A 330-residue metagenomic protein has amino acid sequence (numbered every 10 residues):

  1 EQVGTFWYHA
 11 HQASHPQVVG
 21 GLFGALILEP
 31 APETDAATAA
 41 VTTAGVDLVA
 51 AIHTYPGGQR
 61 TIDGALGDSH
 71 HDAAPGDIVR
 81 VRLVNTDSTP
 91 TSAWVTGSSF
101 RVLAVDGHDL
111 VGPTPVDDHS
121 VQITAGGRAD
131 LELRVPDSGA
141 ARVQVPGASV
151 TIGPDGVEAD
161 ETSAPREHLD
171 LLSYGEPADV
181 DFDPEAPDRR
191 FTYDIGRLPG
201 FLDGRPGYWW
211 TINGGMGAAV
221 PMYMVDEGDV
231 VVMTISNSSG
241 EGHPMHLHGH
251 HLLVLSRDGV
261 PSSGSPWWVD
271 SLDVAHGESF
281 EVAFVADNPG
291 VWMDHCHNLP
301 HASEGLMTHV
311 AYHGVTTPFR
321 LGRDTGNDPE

Functional and structural regions predicted by a protein language model:
E1-A36, T42-T43, T114-D160, G240 (+1 more regions): Extracellular/periplasmic metallocenter environments
F6, T89-A93, E241-H243, L253: Short beta-strand/loop motifs in extracellular/secreted proteins, especially within beta-sandwich accessory domains
Q17-V19, V41-A44, A74, P184-P187 (+1 more regions): Extracellular/periplasmic catalytic domains that process cell-envelope and extracellular macromolecules
I27, A39, V49-G57: Non-catalytic, glycine-rich low-complexity segments
T42-H53, Y174-G204: Predominantly extracellular/luminal regions of secreted and cell-surface proteins, especially disulfide-bonded
G45, G76, G126, D226-G228 (+1 more regions): Solvent-exposed, conformationally flexible loop/turn segments
A51-S173, D181-P184, D258-S262: Histidine- and aromatic-rich segments of cupredoxin/plastocyanin-like copper-binding domains
L103-D118, A186-E330: Active-site pocket scaffolds in enzymes
